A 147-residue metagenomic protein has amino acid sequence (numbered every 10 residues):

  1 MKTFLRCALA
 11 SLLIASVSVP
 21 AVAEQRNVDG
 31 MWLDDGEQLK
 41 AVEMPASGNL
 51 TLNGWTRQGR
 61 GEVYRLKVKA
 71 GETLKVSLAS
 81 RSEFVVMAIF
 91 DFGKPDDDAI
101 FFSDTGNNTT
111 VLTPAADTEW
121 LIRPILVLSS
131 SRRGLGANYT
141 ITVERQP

Functional and structural regions predicted by a protein language model:
M1-L9: Bacterial N-terminal signal peptides that target proteins for export
A8-S16: Bacterial N-terminal signal peptides
S16-S18, S80: Short linear Ser/Thr-Pro motifs
V19-A23: Sec/Tat signal peptide C-region and signal peptidase I cleavage site
E24-V42, Y64, W120-P147: C-terminal edge strands of extracellular/lumenal beta-sandwich accessory domains
K40-N53: N-terminal beta-hairpin/loop module of FHA
A46, T105-G106, A137: Exposed loop/turn and edge beta-strand positions of beta-sandwich/beta-sheet ligand-binding modules
W55-V127: Acidic, Ser/Thr/Pro-rich low-complexity intrinsically disordered segments
